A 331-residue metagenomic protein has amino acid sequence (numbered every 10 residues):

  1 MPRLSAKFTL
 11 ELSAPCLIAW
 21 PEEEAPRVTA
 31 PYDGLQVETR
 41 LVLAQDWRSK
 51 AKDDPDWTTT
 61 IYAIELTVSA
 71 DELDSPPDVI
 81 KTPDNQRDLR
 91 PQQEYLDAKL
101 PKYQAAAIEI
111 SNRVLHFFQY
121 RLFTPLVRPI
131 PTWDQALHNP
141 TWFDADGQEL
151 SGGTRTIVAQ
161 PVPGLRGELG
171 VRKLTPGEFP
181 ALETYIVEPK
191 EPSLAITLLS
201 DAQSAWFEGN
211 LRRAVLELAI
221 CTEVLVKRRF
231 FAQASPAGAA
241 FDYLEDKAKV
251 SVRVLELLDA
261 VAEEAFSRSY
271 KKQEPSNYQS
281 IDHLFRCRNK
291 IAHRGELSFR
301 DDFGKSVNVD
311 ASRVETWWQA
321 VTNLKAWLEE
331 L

Functional and structural regions predicted by a protein language model:
M1-P125: Long, contiguous, compositionally biased segments that the model treats as domain-scale units
R48-T60, P76, D84-L100, R268-L331: Charge-enriched, short contiguous segments at helix-coil
N85-R155, R300-A311, E315, E329-E330: Basic/polar, acidic-poor N-terminal "presequence/leader" segments that form or can form short amphipathic helices
K99, A106, R113, Y243 (+3 more regions): Charge-rich, solvent-exposed alpha-helical interaction surfaces
P129-K271: Helix-loop junctions and short alpha-helical segments
